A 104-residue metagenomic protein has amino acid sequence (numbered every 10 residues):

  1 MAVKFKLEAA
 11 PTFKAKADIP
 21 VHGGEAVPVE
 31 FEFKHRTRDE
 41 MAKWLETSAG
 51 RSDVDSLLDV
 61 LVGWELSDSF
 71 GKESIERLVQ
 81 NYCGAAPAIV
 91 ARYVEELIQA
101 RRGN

Functional and structural regions predicted by a protein language model:
M1-E46: Short, charged/polar N-terminal "headpieces" of proteins
L45-N104: Acidic, low-complexity intrinsically disordered segments
